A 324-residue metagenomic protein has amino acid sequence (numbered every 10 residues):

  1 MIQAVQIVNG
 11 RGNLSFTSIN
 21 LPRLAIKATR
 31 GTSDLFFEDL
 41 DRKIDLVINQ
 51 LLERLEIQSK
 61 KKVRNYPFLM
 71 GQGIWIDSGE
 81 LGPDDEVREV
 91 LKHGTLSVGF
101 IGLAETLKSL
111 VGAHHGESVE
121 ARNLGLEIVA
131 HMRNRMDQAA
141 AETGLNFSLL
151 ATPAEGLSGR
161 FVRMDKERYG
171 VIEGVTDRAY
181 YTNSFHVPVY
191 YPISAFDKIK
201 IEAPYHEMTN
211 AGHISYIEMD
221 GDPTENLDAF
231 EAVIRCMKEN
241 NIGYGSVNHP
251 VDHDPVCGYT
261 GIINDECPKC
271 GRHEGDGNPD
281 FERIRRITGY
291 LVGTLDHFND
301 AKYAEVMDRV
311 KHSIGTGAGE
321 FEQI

Functional and structural regions predicted by a protein language model:
M1-K92, A113-H114, S118-R283: Conserved catalytic cores of very large enzyme subunits
G10-R11, V87-L107, G277-F298: Conserved phosphate/anionic-ligand binding catalytic regions in large, soluble enzymes, centered on
P22, K27, Y66, H93-G94 (+4 more regions): Surface-exposed loop/turn and secondary-structure junction residues enriched for glycine/proline
E274-I324: Long insertion/accessory domains within large nucleic-acid-processing enzymes
